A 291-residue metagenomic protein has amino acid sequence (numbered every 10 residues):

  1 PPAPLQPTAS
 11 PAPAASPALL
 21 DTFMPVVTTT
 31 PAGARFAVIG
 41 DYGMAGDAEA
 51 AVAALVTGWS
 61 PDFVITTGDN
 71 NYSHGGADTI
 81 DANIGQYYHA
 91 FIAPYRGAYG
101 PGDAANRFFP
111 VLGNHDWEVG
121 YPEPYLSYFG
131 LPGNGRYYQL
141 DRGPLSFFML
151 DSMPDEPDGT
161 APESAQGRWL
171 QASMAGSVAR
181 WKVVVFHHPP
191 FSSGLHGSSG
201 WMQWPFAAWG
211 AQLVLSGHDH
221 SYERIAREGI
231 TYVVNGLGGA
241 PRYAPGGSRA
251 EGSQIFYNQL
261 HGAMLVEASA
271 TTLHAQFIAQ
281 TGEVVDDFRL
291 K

Functional and structural regions predicted by a protein language model:
P7, P11-P13, P17: Intrinsically disordered, low-complexity proline-rich tandem-repeat tracts
A15-N83, S192-S193: N-terminal active-site segment of His-dependent metallophosphoesterases
T28-T30, G76-W181, S199-L213, D219-S269: Extended active-site neighborhood of metal-dependent phosphoesterases/phosphodiesterases
F36-V38, V64-T66, P110-V111, V184 (+1 more regions): Residue-level marker for buried hydrophobic side chains located in beta-strands that build the well-ordered beta-sheet
D41, G68-D69, G113-N114, L150 (+2 more regions): Active-site glycine-centered loops adjacent to acidic/histidine catalytic or metal-binding residues that shape
S177-S193: Short acidic, glycine-rich surface-loop motifs adjacent to enzyme active sites
I255-K291: A short C-terminal boundary segment appended to hydrolase-like catalytic domains
